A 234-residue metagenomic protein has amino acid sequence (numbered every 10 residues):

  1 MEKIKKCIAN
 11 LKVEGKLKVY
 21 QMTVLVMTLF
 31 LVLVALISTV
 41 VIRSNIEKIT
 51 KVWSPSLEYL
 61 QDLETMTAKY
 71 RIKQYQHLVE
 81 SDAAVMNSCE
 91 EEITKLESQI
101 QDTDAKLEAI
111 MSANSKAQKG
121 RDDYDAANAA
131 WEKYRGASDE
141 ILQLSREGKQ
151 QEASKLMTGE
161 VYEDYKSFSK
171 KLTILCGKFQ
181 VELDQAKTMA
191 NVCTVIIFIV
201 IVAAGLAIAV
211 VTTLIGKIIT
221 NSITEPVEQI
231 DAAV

Functional and structural regions predicted by a protein language model:
M1-K16, T23: Intrinsically disordered, low-complexity terminal
E2-A9, V40-E58, E91-T94, S98 (+9 more regions): Polar/charged heptad-repeat coiled-coil helices used as signal-transmission/dimerization stalks
E14-I42, V202-I218: Extreme N-terminal signal-anchor transmembrane helix of membrane signaling/transducer proteins, especially in bacteria
I46-L78: N-terminal alpha-helical signal peptides/signal-anchor transmembrane segments
K51, L78-M86, A109-K116: Helix-loop segments that flank and shape redox-cofactor active sites
Y70-I93: Extracytoplasmic/periplasmic helical hairpin of the input-sensing domain located between the first two N-terminal
E152-S154: Solenoid-repeat scaffolds in large eukaryotic assemblies
